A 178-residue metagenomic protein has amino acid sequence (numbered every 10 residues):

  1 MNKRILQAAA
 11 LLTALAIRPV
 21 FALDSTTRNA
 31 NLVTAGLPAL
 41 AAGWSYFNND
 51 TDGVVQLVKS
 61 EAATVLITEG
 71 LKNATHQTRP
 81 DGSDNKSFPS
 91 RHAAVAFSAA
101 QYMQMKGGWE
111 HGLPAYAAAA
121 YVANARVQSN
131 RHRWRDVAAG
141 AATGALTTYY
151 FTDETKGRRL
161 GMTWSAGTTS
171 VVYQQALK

Functional and structural regions predicted by a protein language model:
M1-T34, T51-D52, T68-E69, N73-K178: Replace "edges of transmembrane helices
G36-W44: Hydrophobic core of alpha-helical transmembrane segments in multi-pass integral membrane proteins
G43-A63: Interfacial segments of alpha-helical transmembrane regions
